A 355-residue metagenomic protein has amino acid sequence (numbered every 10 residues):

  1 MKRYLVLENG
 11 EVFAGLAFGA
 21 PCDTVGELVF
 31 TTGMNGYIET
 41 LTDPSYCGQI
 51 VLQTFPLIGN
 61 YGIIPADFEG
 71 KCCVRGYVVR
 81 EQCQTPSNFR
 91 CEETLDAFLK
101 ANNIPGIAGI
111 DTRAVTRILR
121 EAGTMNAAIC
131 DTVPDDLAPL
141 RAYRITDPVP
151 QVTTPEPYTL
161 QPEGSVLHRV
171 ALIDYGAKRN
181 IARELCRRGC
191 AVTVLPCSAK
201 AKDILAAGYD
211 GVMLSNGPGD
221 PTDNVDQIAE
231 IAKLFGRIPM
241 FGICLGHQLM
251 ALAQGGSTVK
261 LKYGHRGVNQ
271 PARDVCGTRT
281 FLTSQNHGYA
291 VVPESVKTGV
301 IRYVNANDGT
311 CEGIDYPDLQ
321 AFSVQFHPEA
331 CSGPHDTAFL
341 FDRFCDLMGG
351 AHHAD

Functional and structural regions predicted by a protein language model:
M1-K202, A206-A207, P221, C331 (+1 more regions): RNA-binding accessory domains that recognize and position tRNA/RNA substrates
P105, R169, P239-F241, S257 (+1 more regions): Proline-centered loop/turn at the N-terminus of a beta-strand
D111, C244, H287, H327: Active-site glycine-centered loops adjacent to acidic/histidine catalytic or metal-binding residues that shape
G164-V170, G277-T280, Y316-A321: Beta-strand-turn-beta hairpins that frame and shape the catalytic cleft of phosphate-ester-processing enzymes
R169-D174, T283-S284, F322-F326: Active-site-proximal beta-strand elements of phosphoester/diester hydrolases
G211-Q285, G333-R343, L347-M348: Cysteine-nucleophile active-site neighborhood
R279-D318, D355: Catalytic beta-strand/loop cores that center a nucleophilic Ser/Cys/Thr and support acyl-enzyme chemistry
G313-D355: A glycine-centered loop/beta-turn motif at secondary-structure junctions
